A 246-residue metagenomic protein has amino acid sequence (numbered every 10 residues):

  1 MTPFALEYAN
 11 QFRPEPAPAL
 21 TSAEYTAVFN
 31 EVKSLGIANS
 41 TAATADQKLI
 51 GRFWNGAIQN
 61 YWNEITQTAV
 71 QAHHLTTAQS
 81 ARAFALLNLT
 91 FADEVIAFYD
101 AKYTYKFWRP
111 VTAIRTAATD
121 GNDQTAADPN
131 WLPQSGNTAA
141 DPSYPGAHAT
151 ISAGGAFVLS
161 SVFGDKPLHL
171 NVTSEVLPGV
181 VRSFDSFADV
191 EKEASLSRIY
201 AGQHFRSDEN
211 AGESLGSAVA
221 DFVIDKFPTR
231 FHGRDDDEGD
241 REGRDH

Functional and structural regions predicted by a protein language model:
M1-D235: Acidic/polar surface patches and capping/hinge elements
R234-H246: Glycine- and aromatic-enriched low-complexity segments, predominantly in secreted/extracellular proteins and matrices
